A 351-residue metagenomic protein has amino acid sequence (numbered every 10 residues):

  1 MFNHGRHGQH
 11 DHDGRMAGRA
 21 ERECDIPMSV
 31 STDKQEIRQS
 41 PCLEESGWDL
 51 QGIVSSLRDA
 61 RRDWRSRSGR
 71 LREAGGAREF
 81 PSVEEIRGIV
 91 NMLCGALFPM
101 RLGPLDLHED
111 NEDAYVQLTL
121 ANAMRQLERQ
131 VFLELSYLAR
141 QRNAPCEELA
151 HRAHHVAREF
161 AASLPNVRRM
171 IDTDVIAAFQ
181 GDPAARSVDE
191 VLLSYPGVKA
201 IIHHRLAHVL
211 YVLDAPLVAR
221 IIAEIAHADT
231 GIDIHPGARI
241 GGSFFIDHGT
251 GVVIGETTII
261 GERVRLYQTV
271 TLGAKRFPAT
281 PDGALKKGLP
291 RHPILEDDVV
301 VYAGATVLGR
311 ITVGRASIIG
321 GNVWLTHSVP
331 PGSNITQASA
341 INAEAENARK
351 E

Functional and structural regions predicted by a protein language model:
F2-G14, R19-I221, E351: Terminal amphipathic alpha-helical/low-complexity segments used for targeting or macromolecular assembly
A226-N347: Structural signal for interior beta-strand "rungs" in well-ordered beta-sheet cores of soluble enzyme domains
